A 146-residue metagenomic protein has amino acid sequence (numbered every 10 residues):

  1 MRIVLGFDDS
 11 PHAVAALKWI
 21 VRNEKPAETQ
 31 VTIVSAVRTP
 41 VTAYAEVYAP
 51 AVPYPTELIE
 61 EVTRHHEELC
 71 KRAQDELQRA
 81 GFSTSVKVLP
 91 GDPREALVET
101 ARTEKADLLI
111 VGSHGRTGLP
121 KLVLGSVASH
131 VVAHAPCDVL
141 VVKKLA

Functional and structural regions predicted by a protein language model:
M1-Y54, F82: Small/aliphatic-rich secondary-structure junction motif
T32-V34, S85-L89, L140: General small-molecule cofactor/ligand-binding pocket signal
S35, G112-H114, K144: Short secondary-structure boundary segments
V52-E68: A short acidic, glycine-rich active-site loop that binds or catalyzes chemistry on phosphate/adenosine moieties
D75-L109, A146: Structural beta-alpha unit
L108-A133: Glycine-rich, Arg-bearing micro-motifs that act as flexible, cationic patches
